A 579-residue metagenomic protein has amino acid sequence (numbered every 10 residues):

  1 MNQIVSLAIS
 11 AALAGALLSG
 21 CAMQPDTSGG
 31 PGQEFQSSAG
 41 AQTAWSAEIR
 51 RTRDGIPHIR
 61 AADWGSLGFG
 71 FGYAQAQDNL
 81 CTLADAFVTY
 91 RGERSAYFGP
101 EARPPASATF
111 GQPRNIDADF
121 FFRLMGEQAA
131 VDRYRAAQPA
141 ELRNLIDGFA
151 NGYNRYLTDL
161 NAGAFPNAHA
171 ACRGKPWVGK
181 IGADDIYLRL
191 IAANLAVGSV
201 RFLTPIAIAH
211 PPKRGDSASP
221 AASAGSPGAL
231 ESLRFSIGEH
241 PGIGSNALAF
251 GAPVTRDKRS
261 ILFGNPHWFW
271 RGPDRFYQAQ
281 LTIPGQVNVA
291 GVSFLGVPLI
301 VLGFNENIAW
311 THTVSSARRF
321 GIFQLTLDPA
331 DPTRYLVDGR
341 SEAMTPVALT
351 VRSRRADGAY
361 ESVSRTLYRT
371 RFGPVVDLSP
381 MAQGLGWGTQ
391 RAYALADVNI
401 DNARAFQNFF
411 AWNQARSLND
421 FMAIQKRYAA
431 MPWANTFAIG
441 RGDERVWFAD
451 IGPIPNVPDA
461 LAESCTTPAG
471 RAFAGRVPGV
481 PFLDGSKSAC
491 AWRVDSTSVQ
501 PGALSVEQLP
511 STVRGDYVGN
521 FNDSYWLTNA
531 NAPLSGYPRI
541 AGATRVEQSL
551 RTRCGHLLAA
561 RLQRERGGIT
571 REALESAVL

Functional and structural regions predicted by a protein language model:
M1-A8: Bacterial N-terminal signal peptides that target proteins for export
C21-M23: N-terminal Sec signal peptide cleavage junction
P25-G272, L281-Q286, A290-L299, V398: Substrate-recognition/specificity elements adjacent to catalytic centers across diverse enzyme folds
A61, G65-F110, T311-T366, W492-Q548 (+1 more regions): Gly/Pro-rich active-site capping loops and adjacent beta-alpha segments that organize cofactor/substrate pockets
L142-G152, Y156, G272, A405 (+4 more regions): Stable alpha-helical elements in mature extracytoplasmic
I283-P284, N288-L295, G303-I308, H312-F482 (+1 more regions): Glycine- and hydrophobic-rich flexible loops that cap the catalytic core of alpha/beta enzyme folds
R391, Y428-E565: Hydrophobic alpha-helical segments
